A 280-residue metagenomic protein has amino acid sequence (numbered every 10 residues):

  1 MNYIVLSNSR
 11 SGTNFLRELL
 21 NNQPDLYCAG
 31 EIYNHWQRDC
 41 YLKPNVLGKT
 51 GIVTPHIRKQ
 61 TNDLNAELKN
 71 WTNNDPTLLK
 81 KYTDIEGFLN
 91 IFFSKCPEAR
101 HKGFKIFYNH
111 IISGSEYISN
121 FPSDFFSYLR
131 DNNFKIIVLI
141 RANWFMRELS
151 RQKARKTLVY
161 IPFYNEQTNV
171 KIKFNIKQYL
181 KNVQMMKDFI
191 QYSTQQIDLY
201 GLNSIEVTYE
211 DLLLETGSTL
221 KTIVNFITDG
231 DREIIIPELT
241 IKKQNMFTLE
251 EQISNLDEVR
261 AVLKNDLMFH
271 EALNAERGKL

Functional and structural regions predicted by a protein language model:
M1, V5, L267-L280: Non-catalytic N-terminal targeting/anchoring module and adjacent flexible stem/linker that precedes the structured
M1-C96, K242-E250: PAPS-dependent sulfotransferase catalytic core
V5-L6, R10, I176-V183, Y209-E210: Short, charged/polar micro-motifs that form catalytic or ligand-binding hotspots
G12-E18, H35-C40, H110-G114, W144-L149 (+1 more regions): Short catalytic/ligand-binding loop motif for oxyanion handling, primarily in non-cytosolic enzymes, centered on
W36-L42, E166-K171, K177-Q178, T194-A275: The conserved 3'-phosphoadenosine-5'-phosphosulfate
E98-S204, G217-E233: PAPS-dependent sulfotransferase catalytic domain
